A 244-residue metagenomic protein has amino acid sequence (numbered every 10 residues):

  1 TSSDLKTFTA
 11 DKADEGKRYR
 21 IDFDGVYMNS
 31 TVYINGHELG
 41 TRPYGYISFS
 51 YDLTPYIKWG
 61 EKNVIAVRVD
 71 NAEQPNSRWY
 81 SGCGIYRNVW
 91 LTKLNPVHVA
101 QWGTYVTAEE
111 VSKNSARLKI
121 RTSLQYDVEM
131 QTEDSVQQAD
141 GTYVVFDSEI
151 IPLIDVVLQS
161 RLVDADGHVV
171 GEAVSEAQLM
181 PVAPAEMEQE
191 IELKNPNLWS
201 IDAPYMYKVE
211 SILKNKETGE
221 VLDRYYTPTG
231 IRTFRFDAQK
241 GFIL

Functional and structural regions predicted by a protein language model:
T1-Y105, D127, A165: Accessory beta-strand-rich segments of carbohydrate-active enzymes
D14-R18, I57-K62, M130-E133, E149-L153 (+1 more regions): Short glycine/proline/serine/threonine-rich loop/turn segments at secondary-structure transition edges
I34, S115-Q178, A185-Q189: Beta-strand-rich binding/interaction modules
S48-P55, P184-N195: Exposed aromatic-hydrophobic patches
I85, V170-A173, M187, V221-Y226: Extracellular and select intracellular beta-sandwich modules with Ser/Thr-enriched, small-residue motifs on
G103-T104, E210-L244: N-terminal carbohydrate-binding accessory modules
A108-A116: Short, solvent-exposed loop/linker segments at the N-terminal edge of repeated beta-sheet extracellular domains
